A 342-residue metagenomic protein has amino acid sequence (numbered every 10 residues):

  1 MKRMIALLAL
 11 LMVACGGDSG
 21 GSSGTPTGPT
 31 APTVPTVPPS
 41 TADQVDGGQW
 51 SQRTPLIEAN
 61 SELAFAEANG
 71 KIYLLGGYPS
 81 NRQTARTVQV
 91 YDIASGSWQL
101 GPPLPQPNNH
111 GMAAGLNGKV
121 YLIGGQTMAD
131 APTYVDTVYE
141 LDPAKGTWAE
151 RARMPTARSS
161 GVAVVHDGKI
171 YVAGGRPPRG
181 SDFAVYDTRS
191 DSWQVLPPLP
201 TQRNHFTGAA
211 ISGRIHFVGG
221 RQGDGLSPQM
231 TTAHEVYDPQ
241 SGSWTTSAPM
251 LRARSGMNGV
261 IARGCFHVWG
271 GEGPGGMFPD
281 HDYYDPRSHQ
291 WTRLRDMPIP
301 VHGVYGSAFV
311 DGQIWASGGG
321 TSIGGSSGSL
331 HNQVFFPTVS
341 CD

Functional and structural regions predicted by a protein language model:
M1-L7: Sec-dependent signal peptide recognition, specifically the positively charged N-region followed immediately by
M12-A14: C-terminal motif of bacterial Sec signal peptides marking the signal peptidase cleavage site
G16-D342: Kelch-like beta-propeller repeat domains
